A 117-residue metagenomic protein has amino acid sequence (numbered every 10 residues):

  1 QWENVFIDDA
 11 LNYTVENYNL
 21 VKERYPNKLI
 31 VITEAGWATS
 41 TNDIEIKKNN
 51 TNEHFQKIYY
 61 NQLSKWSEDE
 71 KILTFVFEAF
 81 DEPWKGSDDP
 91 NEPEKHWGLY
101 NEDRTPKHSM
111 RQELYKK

Functional and structural regions predicted by a protein language model:
Q1, G36-S40, F80-W84: Solvent-exposed loop/turn segments at secondary-structure junctions within structured extracellular/periplasmic domains
Q1-N12, E16, V31, W37-A38: Aromatic- and acid-rich polysaccharide-binding/catalytic face of secreted or lumenal carbohydrate-active enzymes
D9-Y13, H54-Y59: Soluble or luminal CAZymes and related metallo-dependent hydrolases
T14-K22, Y60-S64: Generic structural signal for well-ordered alpha-helices, preferentially at hydrophobic/aromatic core positions
E23-R24, A35: Active-site rim beta-loop-alpha module in soluble metabolic enzymes
Y25-I30, D69-L73: Loop/turn elements at helix/coil->beta-strand transitions in domains of secreted/extracellular proteins
I30-E34, F75-E78: Short beta-strand segments at enzyme active-site cores
E45-F55, N61-Q62, W66-K117: Aromatic-rich peripheral "rim/lid" segments of glycoside hydrolase catalytic domains that contact and position glycan
